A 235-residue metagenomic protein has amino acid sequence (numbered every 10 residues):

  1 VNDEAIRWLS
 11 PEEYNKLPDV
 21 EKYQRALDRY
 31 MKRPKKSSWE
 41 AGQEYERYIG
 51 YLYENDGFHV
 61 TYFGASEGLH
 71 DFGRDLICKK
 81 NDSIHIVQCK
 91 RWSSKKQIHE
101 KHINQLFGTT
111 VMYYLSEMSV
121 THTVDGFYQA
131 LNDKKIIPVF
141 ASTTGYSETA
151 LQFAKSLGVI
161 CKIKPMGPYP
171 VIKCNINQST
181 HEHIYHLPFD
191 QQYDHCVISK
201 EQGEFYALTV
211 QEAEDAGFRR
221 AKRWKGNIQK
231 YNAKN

Functional and structural regions predicted by a protein language model:
V1-R47: Interdomain/boundary linker segments immediately adjacent to catalytic/signaling cores
Y45-I49, A150, T209: Generic structural signal for hydrophobic residues
Y51-H70, K79: A short acidic/basic microdomain associated with nuclease active sites
H59, I160, R219: Residue-level detector of anion-binding/catalytic polar loops
F72-R74: Change "...and in nucleic-acid phosphodiester-cleaving endonucleases..." to "...and in nucleic-acid processing enzymes
I84, C89-I163: Catalytic cores of nucleic-acid endonucleases
I163-N235: Mature, structured domains enriched in cysteine- and short glycine motifs
